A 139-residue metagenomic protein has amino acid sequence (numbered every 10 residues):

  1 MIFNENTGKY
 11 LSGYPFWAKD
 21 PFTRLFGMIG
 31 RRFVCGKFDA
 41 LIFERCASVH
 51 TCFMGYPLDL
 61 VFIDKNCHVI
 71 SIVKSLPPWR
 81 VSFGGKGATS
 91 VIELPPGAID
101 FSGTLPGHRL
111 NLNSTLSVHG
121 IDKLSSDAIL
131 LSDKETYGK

Functional and structural regions predicted by a protein language model:
M1-K139: Compact, glycine-rich, soluble single-domain proteins
